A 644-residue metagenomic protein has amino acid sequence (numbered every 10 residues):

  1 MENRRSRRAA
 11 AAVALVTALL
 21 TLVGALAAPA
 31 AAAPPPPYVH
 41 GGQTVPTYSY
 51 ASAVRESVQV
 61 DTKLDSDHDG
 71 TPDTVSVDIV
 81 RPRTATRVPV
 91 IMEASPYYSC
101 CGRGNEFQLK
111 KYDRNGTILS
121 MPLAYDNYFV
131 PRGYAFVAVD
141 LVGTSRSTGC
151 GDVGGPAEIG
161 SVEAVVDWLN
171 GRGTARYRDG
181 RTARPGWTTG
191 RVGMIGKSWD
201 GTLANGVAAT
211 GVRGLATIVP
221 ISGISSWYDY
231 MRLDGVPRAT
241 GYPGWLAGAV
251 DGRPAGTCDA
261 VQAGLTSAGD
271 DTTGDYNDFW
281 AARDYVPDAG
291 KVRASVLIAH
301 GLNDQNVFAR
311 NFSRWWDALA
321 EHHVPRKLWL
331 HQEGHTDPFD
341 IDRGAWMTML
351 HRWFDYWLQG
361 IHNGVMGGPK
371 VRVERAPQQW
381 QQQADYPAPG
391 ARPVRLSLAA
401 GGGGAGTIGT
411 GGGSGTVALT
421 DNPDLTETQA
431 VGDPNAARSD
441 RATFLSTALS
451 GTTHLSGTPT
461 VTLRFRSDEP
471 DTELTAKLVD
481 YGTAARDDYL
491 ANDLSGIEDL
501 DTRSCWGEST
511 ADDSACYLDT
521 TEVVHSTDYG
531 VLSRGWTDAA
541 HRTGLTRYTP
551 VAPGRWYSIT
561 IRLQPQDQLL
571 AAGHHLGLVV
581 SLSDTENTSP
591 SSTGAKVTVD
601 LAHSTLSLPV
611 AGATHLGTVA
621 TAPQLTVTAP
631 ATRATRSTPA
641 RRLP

Functional and structural regions predicted by a protein language model:
E2-A32: Secretory targeting and sorting signals
A30-Q108, Y112-N115, P122-Y125, A135 (+7 more regions): Catalytic-loop region of hydrolases
P35-T44, R343-P644: C-terminal, loop-rich substrate-recognition/catalytic regions characterized by aromatic stacking residues
V45, L64, P72-D73, V77 (+11 more regions): Accessory cap/linker subdomain of secreted extracellular hydrolases
V130-R146: Conserved alpha/beta-hydrolase
S145-V166, G173, P338-W346: Catalytic nucleophile-loop/oxyanion-hole region of alpha/beta-hydrolase and closely related hydrolase-like folds
V292, I298-H300, D304: Short beta-strand/loop motif that positions the catalytic acidic residue of the alpha/beta-hydrolase fold
Q305-N311: Conserved alpha/beta-hydrolase "acid-adjacent" motif
